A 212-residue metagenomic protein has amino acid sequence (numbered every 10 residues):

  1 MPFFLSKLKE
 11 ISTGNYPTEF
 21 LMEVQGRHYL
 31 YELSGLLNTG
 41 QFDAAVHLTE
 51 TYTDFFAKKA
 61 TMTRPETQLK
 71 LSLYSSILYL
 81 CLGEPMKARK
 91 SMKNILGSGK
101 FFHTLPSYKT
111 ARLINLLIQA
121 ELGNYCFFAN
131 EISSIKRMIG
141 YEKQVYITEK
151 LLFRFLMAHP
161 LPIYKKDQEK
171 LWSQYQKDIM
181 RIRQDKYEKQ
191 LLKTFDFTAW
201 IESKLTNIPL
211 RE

Functional and structural regions predicted by a protein language model:
M1, F42-D43, P85, Y125: TPR-repeat structural position
P2-P17, H47-T61, R89-F101, S133-Q144 (+1 more regions): Amphipathic alpha-helical segments of tetratricopeptide repeats
I11-T13, M22, Y31-L33, T39-L48 (+1 more regions): C-terminal regulatory/effector modules of DNA-binding transcriptional regulators
Y16-V24, R64-E66, P106: Residue signature of alpha-solenoid helical repeat architecture, marking inter-repeat boundaries and helix-start
V24-S34, T67-C81, T110-E121, R154: "A position-specific structural signal for the A-helix of alpha-solenoid helical repeats
A60-T61, E66, K70-S75, I95 (+3 more regions): Short hairpin/turn module used for nucleic-acid contact or packing/dimerization
Y79-L152: C-terminal structural cap/anchor segments
N124-E212: C-terminal non-catalytic interaction modules
